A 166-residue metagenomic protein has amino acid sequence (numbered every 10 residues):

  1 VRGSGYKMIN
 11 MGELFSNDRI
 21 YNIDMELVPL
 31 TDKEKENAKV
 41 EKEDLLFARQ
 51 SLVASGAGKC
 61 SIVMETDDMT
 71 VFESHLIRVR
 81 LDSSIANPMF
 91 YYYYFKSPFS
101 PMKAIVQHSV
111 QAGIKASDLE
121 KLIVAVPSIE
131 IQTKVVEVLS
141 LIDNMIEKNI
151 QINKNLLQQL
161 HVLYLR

Functional and structural regions predicted by a protein language model:
V1, F15-N22, A54, E65-T133: Basic, amphipathic alpha-helical recognition segments used for DNA target recognition
V1, K7, G12-L45: Sequence-specific dsDNA recognition surfaces
R2, A38, K115-A116, S140 (+1 more regions): Solvent-exposed alpha-helices and their adjacent loops that cap or buttress functional pockets in soluble metabolic
K59-V63: Short beta-strand-centered aromatic/proline hotspots
K121-R166: Amphipathic alpha-helical segments with low aromatic content
